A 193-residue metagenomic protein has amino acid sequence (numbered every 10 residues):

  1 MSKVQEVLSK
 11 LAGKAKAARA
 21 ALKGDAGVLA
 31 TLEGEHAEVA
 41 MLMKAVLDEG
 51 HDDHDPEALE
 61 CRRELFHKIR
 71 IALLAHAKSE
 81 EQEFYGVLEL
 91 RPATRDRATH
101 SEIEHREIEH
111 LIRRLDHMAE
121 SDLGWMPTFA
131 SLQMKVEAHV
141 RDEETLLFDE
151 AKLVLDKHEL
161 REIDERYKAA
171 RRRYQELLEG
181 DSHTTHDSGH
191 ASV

Functional and structural regions predicted by a protein language model:
M1-V193: Small-residue-biased structural context
